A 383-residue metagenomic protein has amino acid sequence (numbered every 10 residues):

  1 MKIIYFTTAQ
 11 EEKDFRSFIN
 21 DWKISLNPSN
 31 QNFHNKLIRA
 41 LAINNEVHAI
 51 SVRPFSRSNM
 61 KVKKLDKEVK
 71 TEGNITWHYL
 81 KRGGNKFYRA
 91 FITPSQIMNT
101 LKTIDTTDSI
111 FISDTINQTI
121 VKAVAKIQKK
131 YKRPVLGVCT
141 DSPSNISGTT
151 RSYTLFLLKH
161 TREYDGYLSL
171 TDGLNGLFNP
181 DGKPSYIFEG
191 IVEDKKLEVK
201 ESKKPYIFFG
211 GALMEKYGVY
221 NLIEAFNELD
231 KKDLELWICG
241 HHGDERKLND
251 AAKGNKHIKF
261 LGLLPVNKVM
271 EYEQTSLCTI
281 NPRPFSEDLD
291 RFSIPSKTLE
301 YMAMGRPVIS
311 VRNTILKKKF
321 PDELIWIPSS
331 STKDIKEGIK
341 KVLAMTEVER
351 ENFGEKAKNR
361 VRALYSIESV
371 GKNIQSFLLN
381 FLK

Functional and structural regions predicted by a protein language model:
M1-K61, G166, E224-D230: N-terminal subdomain of nucleotide-sugar transferases
I4-F6, L168, V192, E198-Y217 (+2 more regions): Conserved donor-binding/catalytic core segment of Leloir-type glycosyltransferases
F33, S144, L158-L197: Donor nucleotide-sugar binding/catalytic pocket of nucleotide-sugar-dependent glycosyltransferases
H34-R39, M98, T119, K126-Y131 (+2 more regions): Membrane-proximal helix-turn-helix segments that form the acceptor-binding/catalytic region of lipid-linked
N44, A344-L379: A charged, aromatic-enriched C-terminal amphipathic alpha-helix characteristic of glycosyltransferases across folds
R246-E273, C278: Nucleotide-activated donor-binding/catalytic signature segment of Leloir-type glycosyltransferases, i.e., the conserved
E273-R291, R306: Acidic donor-binding loop of glycosyltransferase active sites
L324-K333, K341-E347: Conserved acidic donor-binding segment of nucleotide-sugar-dependent glycosyltransferases
